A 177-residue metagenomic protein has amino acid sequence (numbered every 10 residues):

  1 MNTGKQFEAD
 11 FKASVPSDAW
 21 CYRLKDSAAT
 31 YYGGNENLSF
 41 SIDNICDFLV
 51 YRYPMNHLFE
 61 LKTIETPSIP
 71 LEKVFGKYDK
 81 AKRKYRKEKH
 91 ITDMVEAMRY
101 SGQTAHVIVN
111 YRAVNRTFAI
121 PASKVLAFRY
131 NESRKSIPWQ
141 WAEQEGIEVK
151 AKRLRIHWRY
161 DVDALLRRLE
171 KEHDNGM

Functional and structural regions predicted by a protein language model:
M1-S41: Acidic-basic catalytic patches of nuclease active cores, encompassing PD-(D/E)XK and other metal-cofactor nuclease
T3-K12, P16-S17, S123-M177: Helix-rich interaction surfaces within compact, conserved domain-sized segments that mediate assembly or partner
S14, Y51, A97-S101: Alpha-helix C-cap/termination motif
D26-S27, L61-I64, N110-R112: Histidine- and/or cysteine-centered catalytic micro-motif in compact active-site loops
N44: Beta-rich catalytic cores
F48-V50, M55-P67: Conserved catalytic cores of phosphodiester-cleaving nucleases, focusing on short active-site segments
E65-E88: Active-site-adjacent loop/helix micro-motif of nuclease/hydrolase catalytic cores
T92-A127: Nucleic-acid nuclease catalytic cores
